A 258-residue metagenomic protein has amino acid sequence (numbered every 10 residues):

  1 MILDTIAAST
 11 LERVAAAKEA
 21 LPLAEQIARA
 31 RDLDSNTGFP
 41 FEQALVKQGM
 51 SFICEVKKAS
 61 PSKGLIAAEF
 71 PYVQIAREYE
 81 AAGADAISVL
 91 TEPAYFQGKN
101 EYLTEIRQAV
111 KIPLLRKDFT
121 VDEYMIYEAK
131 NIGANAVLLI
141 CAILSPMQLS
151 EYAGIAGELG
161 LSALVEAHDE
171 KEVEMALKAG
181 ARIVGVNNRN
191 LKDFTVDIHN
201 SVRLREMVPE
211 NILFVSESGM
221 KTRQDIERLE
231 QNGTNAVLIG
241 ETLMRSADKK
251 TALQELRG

Functional and structural regions predicted by a protein language model:
I2-A67: An N-cap/entry alpha-helix motif that binds or orients negatively charged groups
I6, C54, Y79, A129 (+4 more regions): Conserved, mostly hydrophobic/aromatic
V56, K63-L164, E170-M175, S201-L204: N-terminal active-site wall of soluble small-molecule enzyme domains
V56, T91-E92, C141, N188 (+2 more regions): Short secondary-structure boundary segments
V121-I132, D169-A179, S216, M220-I239 (+1 more regions): Catalytic cores of alpha/beta
E128-M147, G185-F194, T234-A252: Glycine-rich phosphate-binding active-site loops on the catalytic face of alpha/beta enzymes
I183-I239: Catalytic-face loop-and-helix region of soluble metabolic enzyme cores
R203-M207, E230, R245-G258: C-terminal helical cap(s) of enzyme catalytic domains, especially alpha/beta-barrels
